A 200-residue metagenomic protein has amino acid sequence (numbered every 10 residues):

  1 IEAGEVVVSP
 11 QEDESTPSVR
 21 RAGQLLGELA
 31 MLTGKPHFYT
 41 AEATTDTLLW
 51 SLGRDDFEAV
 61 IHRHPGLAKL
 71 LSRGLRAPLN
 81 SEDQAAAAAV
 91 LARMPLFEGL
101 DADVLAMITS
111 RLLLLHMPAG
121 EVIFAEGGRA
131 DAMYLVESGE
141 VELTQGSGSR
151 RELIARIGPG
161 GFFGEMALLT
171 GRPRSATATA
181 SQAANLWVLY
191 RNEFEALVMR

Functional and structural regions predicted by a protein language model:
I1-R200: Cytosolic regulatory regions built on CNB/CRP/Popeye-like sensor folds
